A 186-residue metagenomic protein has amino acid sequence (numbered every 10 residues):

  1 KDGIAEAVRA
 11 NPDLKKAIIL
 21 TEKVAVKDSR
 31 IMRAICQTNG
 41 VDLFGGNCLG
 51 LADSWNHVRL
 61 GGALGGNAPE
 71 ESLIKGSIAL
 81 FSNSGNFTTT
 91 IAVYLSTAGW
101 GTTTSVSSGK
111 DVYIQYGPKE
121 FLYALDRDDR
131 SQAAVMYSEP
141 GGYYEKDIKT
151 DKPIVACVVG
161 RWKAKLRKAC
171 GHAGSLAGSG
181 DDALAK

Functional and structural regions predicted by a protein language model:
K1-K186: Catalytic-core regions of core metabolic enzymes, especially those transforming organic acids/acyl-group intermediates
